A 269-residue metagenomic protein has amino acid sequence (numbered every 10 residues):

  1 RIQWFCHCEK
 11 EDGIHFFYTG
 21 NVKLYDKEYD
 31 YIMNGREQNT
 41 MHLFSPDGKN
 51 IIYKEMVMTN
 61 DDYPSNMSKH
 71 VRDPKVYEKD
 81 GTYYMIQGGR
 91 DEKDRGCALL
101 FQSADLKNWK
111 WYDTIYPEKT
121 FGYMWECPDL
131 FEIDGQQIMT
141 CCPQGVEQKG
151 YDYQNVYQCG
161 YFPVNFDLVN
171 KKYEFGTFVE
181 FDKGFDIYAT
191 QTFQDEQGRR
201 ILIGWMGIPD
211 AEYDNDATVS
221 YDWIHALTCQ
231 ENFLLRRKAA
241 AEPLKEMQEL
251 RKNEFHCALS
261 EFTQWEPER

Functional and structural regions predicted by a protein language model:
R1-D73, E78-G122, D134-K183, M206-S260: Beta-rich carbohydrate-recognition and catalytic domains
Y123-P128, Y188-T190: Repeated scaffold domains used in trafficking and secretory/extracellular systems, primarily beta-propellers
D195-E196: Structural secondary-structure packing elements that flank or coincide with functional cores
R199: Substrate-binding/catalytic groove segments of enzymes that remodel or degrade extracellular structural polymers
L259-R269: C-terminal functional modules
